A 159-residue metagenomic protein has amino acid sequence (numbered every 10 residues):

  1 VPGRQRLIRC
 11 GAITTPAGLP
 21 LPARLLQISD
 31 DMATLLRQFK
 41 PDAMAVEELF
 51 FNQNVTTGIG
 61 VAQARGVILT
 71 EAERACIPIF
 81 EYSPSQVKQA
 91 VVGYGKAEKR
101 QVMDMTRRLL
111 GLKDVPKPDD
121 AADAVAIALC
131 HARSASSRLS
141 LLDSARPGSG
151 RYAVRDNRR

Functional and structural regions predicted by a protein language model:
V1-R159: Phosphate- and other anionic-substrate recognition elements at nucleic-acid/protein interfaces
